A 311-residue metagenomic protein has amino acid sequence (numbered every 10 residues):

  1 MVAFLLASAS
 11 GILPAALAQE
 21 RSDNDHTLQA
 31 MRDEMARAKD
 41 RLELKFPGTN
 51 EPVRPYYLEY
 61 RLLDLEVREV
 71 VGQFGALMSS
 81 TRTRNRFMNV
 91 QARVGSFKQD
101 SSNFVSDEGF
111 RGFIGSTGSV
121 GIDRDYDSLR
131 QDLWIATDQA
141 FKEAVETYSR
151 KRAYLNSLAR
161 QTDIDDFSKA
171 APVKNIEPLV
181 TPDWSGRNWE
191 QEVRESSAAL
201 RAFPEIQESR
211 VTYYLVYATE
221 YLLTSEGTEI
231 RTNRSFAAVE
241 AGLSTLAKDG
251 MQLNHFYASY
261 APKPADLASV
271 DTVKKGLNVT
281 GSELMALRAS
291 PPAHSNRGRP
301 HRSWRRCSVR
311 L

Functional and structural regions predicted by a protein language model:
M1-I12: Bacterial N-terminal signal peptides
P14-L311: Active-site bordering "gate/hinge" segments that shape substrate access to catalytic or cofactor-binding pockets
